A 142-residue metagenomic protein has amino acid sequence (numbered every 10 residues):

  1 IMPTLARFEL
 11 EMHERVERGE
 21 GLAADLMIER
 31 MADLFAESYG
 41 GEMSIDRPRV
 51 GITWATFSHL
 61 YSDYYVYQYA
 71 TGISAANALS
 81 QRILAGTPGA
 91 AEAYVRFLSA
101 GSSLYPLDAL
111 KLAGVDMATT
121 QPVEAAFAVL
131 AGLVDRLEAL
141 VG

Functional and structural regions predicted by a protein language model:
M2, A6-G142: C-terminal, non-catalytic "cap/extension" segments appended to globular domains
